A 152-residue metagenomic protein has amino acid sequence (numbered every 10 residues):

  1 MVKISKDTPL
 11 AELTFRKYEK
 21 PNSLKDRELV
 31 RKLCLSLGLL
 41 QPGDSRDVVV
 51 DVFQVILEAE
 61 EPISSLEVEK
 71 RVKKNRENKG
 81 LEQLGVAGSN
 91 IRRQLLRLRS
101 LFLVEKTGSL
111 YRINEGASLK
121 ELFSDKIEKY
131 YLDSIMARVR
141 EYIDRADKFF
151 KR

Functional and structural regions predicted by a protein language model:
M1-K17, K126, Y130-S134: Eukaryotic partner-binding/assembly regions in large regulatory complexes
F15-S64: Short alpha-helical segments that sit at the start of domains
P62-E82: Short acidic, hydrophobic short linear motifs in intrinsically disordered regions
L81-S100: Short amphipathic alpha-helical interaction segments
L96-L110: A short, conserved structural fragment
L110-K120: Basic, amphipathic "hinge/linker" alpha-helix immediately C-terminal to the N-terminal HTH DNA-binding motif
S118-K148: Short, amphipathic alpha-helical interaction segments positioned at domain boundaries
